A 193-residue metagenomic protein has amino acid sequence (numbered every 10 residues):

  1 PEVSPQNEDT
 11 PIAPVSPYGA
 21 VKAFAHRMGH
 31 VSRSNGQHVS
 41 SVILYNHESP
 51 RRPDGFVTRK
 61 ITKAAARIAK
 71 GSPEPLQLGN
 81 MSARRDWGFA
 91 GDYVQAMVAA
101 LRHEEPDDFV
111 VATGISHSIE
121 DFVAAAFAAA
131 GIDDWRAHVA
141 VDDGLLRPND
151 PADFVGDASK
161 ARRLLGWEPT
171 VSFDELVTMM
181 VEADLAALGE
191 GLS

Functional and structural regions predicted by a protein language model:
P1-I43, E48-R52: Catalytic helix-loop patch of NAD(P)-dependent Rossmann-fold dehydrogenases
R52-P53, V57-S193: C-terminal substrate-binding subdomain of Rossmann-fold SDR/epimerase-dehydratase oxidoreductases
